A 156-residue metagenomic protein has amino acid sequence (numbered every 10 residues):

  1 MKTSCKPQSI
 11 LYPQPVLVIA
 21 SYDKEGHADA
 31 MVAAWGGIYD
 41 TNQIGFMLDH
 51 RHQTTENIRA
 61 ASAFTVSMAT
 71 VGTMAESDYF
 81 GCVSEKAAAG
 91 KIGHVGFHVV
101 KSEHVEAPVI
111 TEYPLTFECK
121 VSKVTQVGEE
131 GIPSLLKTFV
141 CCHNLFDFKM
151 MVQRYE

Functional and structural regions predicted by a protein language model:
M1-E156: Basic, polyanion-binding surface patches
